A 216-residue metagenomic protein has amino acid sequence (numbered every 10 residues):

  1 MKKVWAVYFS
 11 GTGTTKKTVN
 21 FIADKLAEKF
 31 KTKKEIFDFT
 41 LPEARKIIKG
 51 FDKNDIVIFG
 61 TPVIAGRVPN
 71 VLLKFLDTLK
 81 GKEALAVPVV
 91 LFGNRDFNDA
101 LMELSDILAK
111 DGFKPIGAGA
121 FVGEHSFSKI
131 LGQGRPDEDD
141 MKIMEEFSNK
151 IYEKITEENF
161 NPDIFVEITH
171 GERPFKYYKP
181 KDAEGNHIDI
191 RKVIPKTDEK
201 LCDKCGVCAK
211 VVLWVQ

Functional and structural regions predicted by a protein language model:
K2-Y8, T12-K17, I22-P42, I47-I188: FMN-binding flavodoxin-like domain, especially the glycine-rich phosphate-binding loop
H187-P195: SAM-dependent methyltransferases
T197-D198, C208: Hydrophobic face of beta-strands forming the core of extended beta-sheets/solenoids, especially the left-handed
G206-Q216: Iron-sulfur cluster-binding cysteine motifs and their immediate structural context in ferredoxin-like electron-transfer
